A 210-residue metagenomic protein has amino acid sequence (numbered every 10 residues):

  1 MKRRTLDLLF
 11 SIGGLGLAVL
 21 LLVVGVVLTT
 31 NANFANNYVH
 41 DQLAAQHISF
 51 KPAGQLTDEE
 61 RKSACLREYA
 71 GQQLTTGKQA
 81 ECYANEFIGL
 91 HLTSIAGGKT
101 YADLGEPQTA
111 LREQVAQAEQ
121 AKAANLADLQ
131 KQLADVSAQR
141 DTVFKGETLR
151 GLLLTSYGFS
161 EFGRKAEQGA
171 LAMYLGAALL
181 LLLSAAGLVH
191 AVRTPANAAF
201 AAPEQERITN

Functional and structural regions predicted by a protein language model:
M1-Y38, V189-R193: Hydrophobic secretory-pathway targeting helix
K2-I12, F162-N210: Juxtamembrane interface at the cytosolic side of transmembrane helices
Y38-A45, F200-Q205: Juxtamembrane extracytosolic/periplasmic "stalk" immediately C-terminal to the first targeting helix
I48-E147: Long, solvent-exposed extracytoplasmic domains/loops
A127-G176: Short, aromatic-rich amphipathic segments at membrane interfaces that lie adjacent to a transmembrane helix or signal
